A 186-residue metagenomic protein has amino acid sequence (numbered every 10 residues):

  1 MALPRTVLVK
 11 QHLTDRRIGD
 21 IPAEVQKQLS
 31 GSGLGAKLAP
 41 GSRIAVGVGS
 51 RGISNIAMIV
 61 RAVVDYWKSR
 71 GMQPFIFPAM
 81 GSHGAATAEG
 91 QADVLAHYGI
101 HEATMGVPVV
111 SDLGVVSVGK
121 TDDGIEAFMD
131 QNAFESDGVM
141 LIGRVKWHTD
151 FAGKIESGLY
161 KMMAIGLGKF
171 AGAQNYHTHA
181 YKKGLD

Functional and structural regions predicted by a protein language model:
M1-E24: N-terminal amphipathic/basic leader segments beginning at the initiator methionine
Q28-A45, K68-S69: Glycine-rich phosphate/diphosphate-binding loops that line cofactor/substrate pockets in enzymes
R43-G52, F75-S82: Short glycine-rich or small-residue beta-strand-to-loop segments that form or flank ligand, phosphate, metal/Fe-S
I53-V60, A85-A86, H148-F151, M162: Short glycine/serine/threonine-rich phosphate/pyrophosphate-binding segments that cradle anionic phosphate groups
S54-P74: Histidine-anchored nucleotide/phosphate-binding helix
A57, M72-E89: Active-site histidine-anchored catalytic micro-motif
G90-K154: An acidic, phosphate/nucleotide-engaging active-site surface
M129-D186: Conserved, well-structured core segments that form the ligand-binding/active-site neighborhood of functional domains
